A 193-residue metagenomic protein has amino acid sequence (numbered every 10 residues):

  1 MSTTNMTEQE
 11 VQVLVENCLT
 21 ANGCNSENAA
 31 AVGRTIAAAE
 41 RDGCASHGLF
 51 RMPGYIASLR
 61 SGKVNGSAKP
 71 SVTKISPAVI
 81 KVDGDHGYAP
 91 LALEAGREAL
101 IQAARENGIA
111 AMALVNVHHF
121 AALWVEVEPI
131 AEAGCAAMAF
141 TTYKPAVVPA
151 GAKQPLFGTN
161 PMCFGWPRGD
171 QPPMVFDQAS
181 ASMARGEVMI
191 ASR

Functional and structural regions predicted by a protein language model:
M1-N22: Generic N-terminal amphipathic, Lys/Arg-enriched alpha-helix
T4-E8, C24-F50, V64-I75: N-terminal glycine-rich anion-binding loops that anchor highly charged ligand groups
T20, R34-A37, P90-V115, C135: Alpha/propeptide regions of enzymes that mature by internal proteolysis
G48-I101: Active-site cofactor/substrate anionic-group-binding motifs, chiefly glycine- and Lys/Arg-rich phosphate-binding loops
V72-I75, A104-E106, A131, Q154-G158 (+1 more regions): Solvent-exposed alpha-helices and their adjacent loops that cap or buttress functional pockets in soluble metabolic
V82-G84, R105, A111-N116, A137-T141 (+2 more regions): General beta-strand structural signal in soluble alpha/beta enzymes
A146-R193: Phosphate/diphosphate-binding glycine-rich loops and adjacent basic-rich segments that engage nucleotide
